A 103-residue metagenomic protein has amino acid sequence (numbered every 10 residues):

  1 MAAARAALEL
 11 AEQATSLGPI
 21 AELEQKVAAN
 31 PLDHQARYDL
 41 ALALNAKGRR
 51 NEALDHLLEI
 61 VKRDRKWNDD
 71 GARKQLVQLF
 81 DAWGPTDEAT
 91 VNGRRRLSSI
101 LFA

Functional and structural regions predicted by a protein language model:
R5-A7, L40, L76, L97: Structural register within alpha-helical repeat arrays
E24-A28, L58, V77, R95: Alpha-solenoid helical repeat scaffolds
P31-L32, G48, R65-W67, E88: Short coil turns that delineate tetratricopeptide repeat
L76-A103: Terminal, low-structured helical/coil segments at or just beyond the last alpha-helical repeat
